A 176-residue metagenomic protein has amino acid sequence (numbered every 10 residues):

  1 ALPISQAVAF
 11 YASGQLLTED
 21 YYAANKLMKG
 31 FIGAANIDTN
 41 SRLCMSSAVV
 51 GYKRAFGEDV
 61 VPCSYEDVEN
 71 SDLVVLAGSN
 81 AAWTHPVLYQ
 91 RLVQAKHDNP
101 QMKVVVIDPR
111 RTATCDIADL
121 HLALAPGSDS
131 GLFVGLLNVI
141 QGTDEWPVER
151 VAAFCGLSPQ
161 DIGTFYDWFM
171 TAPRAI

Functional and structural regions predicted by a protein language model:
A1-I176: Catalytic alpha/large subunits of respiratory electron-transfer oxidoreductases, centered on bis-MGD molybdoenzymes
